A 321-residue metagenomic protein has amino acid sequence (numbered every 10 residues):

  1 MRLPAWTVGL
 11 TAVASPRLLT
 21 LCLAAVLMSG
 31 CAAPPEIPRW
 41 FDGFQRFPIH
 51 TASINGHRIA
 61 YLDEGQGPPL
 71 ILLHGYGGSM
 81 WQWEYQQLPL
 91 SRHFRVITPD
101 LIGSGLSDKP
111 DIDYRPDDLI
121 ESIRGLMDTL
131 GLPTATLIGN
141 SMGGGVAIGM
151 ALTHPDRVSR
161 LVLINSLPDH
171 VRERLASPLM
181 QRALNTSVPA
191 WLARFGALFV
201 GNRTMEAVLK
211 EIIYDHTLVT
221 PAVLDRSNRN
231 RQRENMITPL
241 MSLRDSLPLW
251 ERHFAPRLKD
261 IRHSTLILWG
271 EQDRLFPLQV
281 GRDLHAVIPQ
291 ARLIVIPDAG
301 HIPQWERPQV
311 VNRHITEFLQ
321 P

Functional and structural regions predicted by a protein language model:
R2-P69, R92-F94, L132-P133, L319-P321: Alpha/beta-hydrolase fold catalytic core
I54-N55, L62-E64, T98-M142, R174 (+1 more regions): Active-site loop/oxyanion-hole signature of alpha/beta-hydrolase fold enzymes
H57, L62-L106: Conserved HGGG/HGGXW glycine-rich cap/lid loop of the alpha/beta-hydrolase fold
L152, V162-R194: Flexible "cap/lid" loop of the alpha/beta hydrolase fold
R172-L175, G196-K259: Conserved alpha/beta-hydrolase catalytic His-Asp/Glu region
I261, I267-W269: Short beta-strand/loop motif that positions the catalytic acidic residue of the alpha/beta-hydrolase fold
Q272-F276: Acidic catalytic loop of the alpha/beta-hydrolase fold
A291-P321: Catalytic active-site module of serine/aspartate enzymes centered on a nucleophile-bearing elbow/loop
